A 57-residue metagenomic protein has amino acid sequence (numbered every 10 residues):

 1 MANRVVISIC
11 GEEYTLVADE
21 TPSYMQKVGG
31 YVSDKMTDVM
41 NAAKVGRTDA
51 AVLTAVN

Functional and structural regions predicted by a protein language model:
M1-L53: N-terminal globular core domains of eukaryotic regulatory proteins
N57: Conserved active-site motif detector
